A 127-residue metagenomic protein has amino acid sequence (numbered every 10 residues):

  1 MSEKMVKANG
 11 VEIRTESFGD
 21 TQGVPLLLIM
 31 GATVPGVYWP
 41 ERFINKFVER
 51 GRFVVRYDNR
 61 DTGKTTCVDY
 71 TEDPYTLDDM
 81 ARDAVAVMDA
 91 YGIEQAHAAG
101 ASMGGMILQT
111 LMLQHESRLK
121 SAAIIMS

Functional and structural regions predicted by a protein language model:
S2-A8: Short acidic-hydrophobic surface loop/beta-edge motif
A8-C67: Conserved HGGG/HGGXW glycine-rich cap/lid loop of the alpha/beta-hydrolase fold
I44, V85, L113-E116: A structural alpha-helix within SAM-dependent methyltransferase catalytic domains
V68-A81: Catalytic nucleophile-loop/oxyanion-hole region of alpha/beta-hydrolase and closely related hydrolase-like folds
D78-A96: Conserved acidic catalytic loop of the alpha/beta-hydrolase fold
E94-S127: Conserved hydrolase catalytic core segment
